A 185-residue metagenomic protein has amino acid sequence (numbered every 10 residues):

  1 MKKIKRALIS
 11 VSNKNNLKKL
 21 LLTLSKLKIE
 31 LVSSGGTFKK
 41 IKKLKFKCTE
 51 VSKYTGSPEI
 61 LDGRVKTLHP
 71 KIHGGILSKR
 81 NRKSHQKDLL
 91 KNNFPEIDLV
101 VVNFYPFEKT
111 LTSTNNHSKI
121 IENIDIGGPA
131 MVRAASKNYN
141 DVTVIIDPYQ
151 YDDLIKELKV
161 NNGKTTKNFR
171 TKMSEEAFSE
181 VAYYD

Functional and structural regions predicted by a protein language model:
M1-V32, G36-Y54: N-terminal glycine-/serine-/threonine-rich phosphate-binding loop
K2-K5, F94-D185: Internal alpha/beta core interface subdomains
K3-A7, P70-L77, N116-H117: Short, basic, glycine/proline-bearing loop/turn elements
I9-S10, E30-G35, T49-K53, S78 (+4 more regions): General beta-strand structural signal in soluble alpha/beta enzymes
N16-L17, S84, P129: Short glycine/serine/threonine-rich phosphate/pyrophosphate-binding segments that cradle anionic phosphate groups
K18-L21, D62-L68, M131-A134: Short, flexible, solvent-exposed loop/turn segments with mixed acidic/basic and small polar residues
K18-L22, K26, K39, K43 (+5 more regions): Replace "anionic and nucleotidyl ligands
G36-F107: Glycine-rich nucleotide/cofactor/substrate-binding loop typically near the N-terminus or early in the first domain
